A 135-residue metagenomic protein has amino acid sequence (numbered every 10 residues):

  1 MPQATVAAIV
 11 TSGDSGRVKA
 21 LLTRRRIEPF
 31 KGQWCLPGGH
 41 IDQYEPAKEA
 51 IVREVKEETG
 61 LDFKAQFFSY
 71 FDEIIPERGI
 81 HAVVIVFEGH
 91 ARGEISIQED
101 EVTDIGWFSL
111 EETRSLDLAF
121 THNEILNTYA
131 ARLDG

Functional and structural regions predicted by a protein language model:
M1-A20, F71: Conserved N-terminal beta-strand and adjoining loop/helix that marks the start of the Nudix/MutT-like hydrolase domain
Q3, D72-I95, Y129: Active-site-adjacent beta-strand/loop module that shapes the phosphate/pyrophosphate-binding cleft
T5-V6, P46, T103: Short loop/turn microsegments at loop-to-beta-strand junctions
A8, F67, F87-G89: A structural signal for short, well-ordered beta-strand segments
V10-T11, L22, G89, W107: Conserved hydrophobic "DFG−1" position in protein kinase catalytic cores
R17-E57: Conserved Nudix-box catalytic region and its N-terminal flanking loop in Nudix hydrolases and closely related
L61-Y70: A short coil-to-beta-strand element that immediately follows conserved catalytic motifs
V86-E88, I97-Y129: NUDIX/MutT-family hydrolases
